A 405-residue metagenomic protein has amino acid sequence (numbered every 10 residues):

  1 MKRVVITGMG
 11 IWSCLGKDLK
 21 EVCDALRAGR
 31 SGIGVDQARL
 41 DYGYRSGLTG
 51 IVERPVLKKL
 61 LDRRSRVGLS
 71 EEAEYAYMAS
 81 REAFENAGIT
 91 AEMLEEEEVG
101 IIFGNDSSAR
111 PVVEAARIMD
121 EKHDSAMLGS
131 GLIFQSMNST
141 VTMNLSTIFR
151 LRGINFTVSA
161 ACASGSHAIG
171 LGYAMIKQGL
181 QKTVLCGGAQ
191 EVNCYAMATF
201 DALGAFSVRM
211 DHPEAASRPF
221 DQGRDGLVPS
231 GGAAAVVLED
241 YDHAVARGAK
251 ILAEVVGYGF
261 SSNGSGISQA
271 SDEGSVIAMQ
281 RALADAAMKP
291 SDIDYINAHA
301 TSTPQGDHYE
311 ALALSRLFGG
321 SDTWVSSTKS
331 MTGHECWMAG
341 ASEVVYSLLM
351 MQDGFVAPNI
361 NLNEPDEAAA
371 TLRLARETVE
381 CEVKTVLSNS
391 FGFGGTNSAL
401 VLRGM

Functional and structural regions predicted by a protein language model:
M1-S65, A87, D242-E254, V345-N359 (+2 more regions): ACP-dependent fatty acid/polyketide chain-elongation machinery
R3-T7, R30-V35, D211-A286, D294-Y295: Condensing-enzyme catalytic core mediating Claisen C-C bond formation in acyl metabolism
I6, E21, R27-A160, A189-M197 (+1 more regions): Conserved beta-ketoacyl condensing-enzyme motif
G8, L26, S80, I101 (+10 more regions): Conserved small-residue
K20-R27, R110-A126, M175-Q178, T199-M210 (+3 more regions): A glycine- and small-aliphatic-rich helix-loop capping segment at beta-alpha/alpha-beta transitions that lines
A76-I89, N138-V141, S146-F149, N155-A189 (+3 more regions): Active-site-proximal alpha-helical scaffold in enzymes
K122-G129, G170, A174, E191-A246 (+2 more regions): Glycine-/small-residue-rich "gating" segment that lines the acyl/pantetheine channel and substrate pocket
L180-D225, Y258-A270, A298-D307, D322-L372: Acyl-CoA/ACP chain-elongation machinery
